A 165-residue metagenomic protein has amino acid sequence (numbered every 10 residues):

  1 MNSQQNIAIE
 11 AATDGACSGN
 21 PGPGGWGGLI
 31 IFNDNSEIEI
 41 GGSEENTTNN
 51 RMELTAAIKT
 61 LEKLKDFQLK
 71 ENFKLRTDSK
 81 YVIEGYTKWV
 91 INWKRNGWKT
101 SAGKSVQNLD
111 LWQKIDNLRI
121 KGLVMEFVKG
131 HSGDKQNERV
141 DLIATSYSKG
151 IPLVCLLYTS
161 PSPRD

Functional and structural regions predicted by a protein language model:
N2-M52, E62-F67, L142, S146-L157: RNase H-like nuclease fold core
I9-A12, A16-P23, I58-R139, I143 (+1 more regions): RNase H catalytic domain
M52-E53, Q136: Hydrophobic (often cysteine-bearing) scaffold residues that line and stabilize catalytic clefts of nucleotide/cofactor
Y158-D165: Conserved small/polar residues in nucleotide/adenosyl-binding loops
